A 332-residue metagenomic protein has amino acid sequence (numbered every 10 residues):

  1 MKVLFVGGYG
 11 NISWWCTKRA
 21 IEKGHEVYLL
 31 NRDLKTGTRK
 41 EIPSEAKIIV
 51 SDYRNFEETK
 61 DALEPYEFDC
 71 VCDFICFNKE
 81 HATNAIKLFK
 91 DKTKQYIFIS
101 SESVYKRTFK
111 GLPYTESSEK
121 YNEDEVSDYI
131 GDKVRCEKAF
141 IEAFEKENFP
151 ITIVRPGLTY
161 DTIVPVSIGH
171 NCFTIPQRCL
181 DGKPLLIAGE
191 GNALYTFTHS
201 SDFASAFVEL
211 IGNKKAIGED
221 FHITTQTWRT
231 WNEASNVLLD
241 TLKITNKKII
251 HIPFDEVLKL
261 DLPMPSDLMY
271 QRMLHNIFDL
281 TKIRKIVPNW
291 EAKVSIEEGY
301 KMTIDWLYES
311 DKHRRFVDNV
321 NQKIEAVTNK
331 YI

Functional and structural regions predicted by a protein language model:
V3-K23: N-terminal Rossmann NAD(P)H-binding glycine-rich loop of SDR-like oxidoreductase domains
S101-S127, K138, E142-E147: Active-site "gating" loop of Rossmann-like NAD(P)-dependent oxidoreductase/epimerase domains
E137-V164: Conserved beta-loop-beta element that borders a ligand/cofactor-binding pocket
D161, A188-A193, F221-W228, V237-L239 (+3 more regions): Glycine-rich Rossmann NAD(P)(H)-binding loop
S167-I175, A188-I211, G218-E219: Substrate-positioning beta->alpha
S200, L258-W290, E309-K312: Conserved C-terminal active-site "lid" loop/helix of NAD(P)H-dependent oxidoreductases that clamps the redox cofactor
E209-L268, N329-I332: Mid/C-terminal beta-alpha module of Rossmann-like enzyme folds, strongest in SDR-family dehydrogenases/epimerases
V294-I332: Amphipathic terminal alpha-helices
